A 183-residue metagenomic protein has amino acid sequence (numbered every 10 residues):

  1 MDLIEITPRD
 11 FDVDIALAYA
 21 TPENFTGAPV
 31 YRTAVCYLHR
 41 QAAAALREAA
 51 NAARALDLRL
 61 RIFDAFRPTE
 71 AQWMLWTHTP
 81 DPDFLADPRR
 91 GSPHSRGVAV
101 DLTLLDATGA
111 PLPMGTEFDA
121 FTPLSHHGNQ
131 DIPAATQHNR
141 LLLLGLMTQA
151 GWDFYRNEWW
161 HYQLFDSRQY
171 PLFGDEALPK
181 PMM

Functional and structural regions predicted by a protein language model:
M1-A65, T77-N157, F165-M183: Extracytoplasmic cell-surface/polysaccharide-interacting catalytic and binding patches
P68: Segments that shape or occlude catalytic/ligand-binding pockets
Y162: Conserved metal-phosphate-binding beta-hairpin within the catalytic cores of diverse ATP-dependent phosphoryl-transfer
